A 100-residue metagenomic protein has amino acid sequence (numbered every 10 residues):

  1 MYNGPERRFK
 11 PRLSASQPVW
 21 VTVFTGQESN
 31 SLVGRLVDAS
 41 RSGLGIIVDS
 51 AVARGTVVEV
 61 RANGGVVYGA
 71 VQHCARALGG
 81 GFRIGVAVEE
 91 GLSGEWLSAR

Functional and structural regions predicted by a protein language model:
M1-R100: Structured alpha-helical
